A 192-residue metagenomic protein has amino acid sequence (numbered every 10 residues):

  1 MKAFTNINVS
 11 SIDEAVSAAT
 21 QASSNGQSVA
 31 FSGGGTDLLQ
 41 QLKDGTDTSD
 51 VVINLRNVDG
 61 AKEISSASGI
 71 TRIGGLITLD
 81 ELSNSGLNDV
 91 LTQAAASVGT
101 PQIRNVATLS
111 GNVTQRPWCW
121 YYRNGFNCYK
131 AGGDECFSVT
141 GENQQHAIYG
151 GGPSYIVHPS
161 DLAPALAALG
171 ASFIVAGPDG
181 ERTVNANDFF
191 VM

Functional and structural regions predicted by a protein language model:
M1-M192: C-terminal structural segment of proteins
